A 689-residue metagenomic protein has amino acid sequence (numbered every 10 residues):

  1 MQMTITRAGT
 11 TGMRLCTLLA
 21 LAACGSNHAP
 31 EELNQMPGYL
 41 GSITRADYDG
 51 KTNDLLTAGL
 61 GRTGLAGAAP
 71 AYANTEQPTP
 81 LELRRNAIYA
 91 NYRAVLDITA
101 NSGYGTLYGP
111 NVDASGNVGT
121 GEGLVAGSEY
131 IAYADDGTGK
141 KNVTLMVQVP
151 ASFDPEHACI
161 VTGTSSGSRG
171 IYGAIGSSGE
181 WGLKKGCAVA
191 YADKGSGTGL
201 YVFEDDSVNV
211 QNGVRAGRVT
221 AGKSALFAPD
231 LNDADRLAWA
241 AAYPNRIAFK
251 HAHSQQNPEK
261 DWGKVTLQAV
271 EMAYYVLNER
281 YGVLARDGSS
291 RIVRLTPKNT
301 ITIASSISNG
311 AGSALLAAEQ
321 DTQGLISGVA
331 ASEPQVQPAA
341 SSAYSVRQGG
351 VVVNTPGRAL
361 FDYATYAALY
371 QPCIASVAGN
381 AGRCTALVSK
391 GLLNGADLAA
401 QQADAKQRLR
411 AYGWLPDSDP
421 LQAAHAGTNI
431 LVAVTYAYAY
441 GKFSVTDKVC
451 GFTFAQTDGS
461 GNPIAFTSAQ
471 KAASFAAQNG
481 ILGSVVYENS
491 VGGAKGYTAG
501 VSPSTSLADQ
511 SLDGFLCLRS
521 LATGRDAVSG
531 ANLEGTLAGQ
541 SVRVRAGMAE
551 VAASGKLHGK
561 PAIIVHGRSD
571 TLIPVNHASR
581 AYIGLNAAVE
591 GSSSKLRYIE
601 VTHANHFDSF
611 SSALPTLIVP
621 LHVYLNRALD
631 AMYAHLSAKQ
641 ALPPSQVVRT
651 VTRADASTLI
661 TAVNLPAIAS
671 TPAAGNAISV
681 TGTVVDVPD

Functional and structural regions predicted by a protein language model:
Q2-L15: Bacterial N-terminal signal peptides that target proteins for export
A20-A23: C-terminal motif of bacterial Sec signal peptides marking the signal peptidase cleavage site
N27-D689: C-terminal His-loop and adjacent cap/lid subdomain of alpha/beta-hydrolase
